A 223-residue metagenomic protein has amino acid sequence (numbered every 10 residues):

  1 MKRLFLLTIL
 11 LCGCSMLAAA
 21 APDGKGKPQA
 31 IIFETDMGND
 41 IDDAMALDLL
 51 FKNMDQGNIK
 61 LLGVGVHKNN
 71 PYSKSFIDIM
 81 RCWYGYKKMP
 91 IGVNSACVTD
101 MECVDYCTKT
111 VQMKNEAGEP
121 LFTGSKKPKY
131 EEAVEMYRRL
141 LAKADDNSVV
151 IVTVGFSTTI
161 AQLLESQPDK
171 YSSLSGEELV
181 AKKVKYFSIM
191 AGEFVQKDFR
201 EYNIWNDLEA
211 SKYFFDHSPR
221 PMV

Functional and structural regions predicted by a protein language model:
L4-G13: Sec-dependent N-terminal signal peptides
C14-A18: Hydrophobic alpha-helical membrane-insertion segments, chiefly the h-region of N-terminal signal peptides
A19-V223: N-terminal acidic, glycine/proline-rich low-complexity segments
